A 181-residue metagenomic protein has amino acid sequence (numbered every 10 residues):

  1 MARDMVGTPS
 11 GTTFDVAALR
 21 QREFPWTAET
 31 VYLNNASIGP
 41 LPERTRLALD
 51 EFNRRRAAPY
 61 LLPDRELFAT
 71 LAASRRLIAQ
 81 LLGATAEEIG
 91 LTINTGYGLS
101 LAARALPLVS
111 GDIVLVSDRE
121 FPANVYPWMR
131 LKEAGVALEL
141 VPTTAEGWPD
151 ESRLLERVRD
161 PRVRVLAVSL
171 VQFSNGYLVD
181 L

Functional and structural regions predicted by a protein language model:
M1-L181: Pyridoxal 5′-phosphate
